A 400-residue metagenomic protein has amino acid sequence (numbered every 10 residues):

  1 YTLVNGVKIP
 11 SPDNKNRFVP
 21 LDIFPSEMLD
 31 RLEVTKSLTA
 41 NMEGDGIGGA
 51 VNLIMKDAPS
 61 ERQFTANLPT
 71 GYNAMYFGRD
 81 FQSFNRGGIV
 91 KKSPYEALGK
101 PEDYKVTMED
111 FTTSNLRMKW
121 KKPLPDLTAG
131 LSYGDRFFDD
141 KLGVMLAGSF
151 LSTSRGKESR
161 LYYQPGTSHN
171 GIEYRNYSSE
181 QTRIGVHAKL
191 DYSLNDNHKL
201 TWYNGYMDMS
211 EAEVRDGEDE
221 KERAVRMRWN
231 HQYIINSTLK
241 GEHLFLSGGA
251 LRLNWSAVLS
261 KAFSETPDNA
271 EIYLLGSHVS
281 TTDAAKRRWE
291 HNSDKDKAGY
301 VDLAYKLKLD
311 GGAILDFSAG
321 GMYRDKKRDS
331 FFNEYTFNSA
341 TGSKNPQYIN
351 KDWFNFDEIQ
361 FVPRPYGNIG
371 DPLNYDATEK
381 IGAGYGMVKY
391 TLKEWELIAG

Functional and structural regions predicted by a protein language model:
V7-K36, Q82-S83: Short acidic/polar hinge/loop motifs at secondary-structure boundaries that mediate gating or recognition
N14-K15, V34-T35, F111-R117, T167-Y174 (+3 more regions): Extracytoplasmic loops and strand-loop junctions of Gram-negative outer membrane beta-barrel proteins
P20, E33, A50-N52, S132-G134 (+6 more regions): Outer-membrane beta-barrel architecture
I23-A66: A beta-strand signature from Gram-negative outer-membrane beta-barrel systems, especially the internal plug domain
S60-R136, R175: Short strand-turn segments of transmembrane beta-barrel domains in outer membranes, especially the first one or two
Q82-G88, E158-H169, E213-R223, N269-H278 (+1 more regions): Flexible, surface-exposed loop regions and adjacent strand-edge segments of Gram-negative outer-membrane beta-barrel
T112-R215, Y233-S237: Transmembrane beta-barrel wall of Gram-negative outer-membrane proteins
S193-M207, R228-G400: Face-selective signature of the C-terminal outer-membrane beta-barrel domain
